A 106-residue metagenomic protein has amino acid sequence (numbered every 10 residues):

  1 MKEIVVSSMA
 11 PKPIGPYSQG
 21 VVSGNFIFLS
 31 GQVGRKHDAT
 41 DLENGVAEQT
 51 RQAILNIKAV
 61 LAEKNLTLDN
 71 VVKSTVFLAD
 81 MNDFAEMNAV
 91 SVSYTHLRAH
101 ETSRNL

Functional and structural regions predicted by a protein language model:
M1-P11: Extreme N-terminal tail/first-helix region
Q19-N44: RNase H-like nuclease fold core
E48-A62: Short, well-ordered amphipathic alpha-helical segments that serve as non-catalytic structural scaffolds within diverse
V60-N70: Phosphate/pyrophosphate-binding loops at sites that engage ATP/ADP/AMP, CoA/4′-phosphopantetheine, polyphosphate
D69-L78: Short glycine-rich, basic-tinged beta-strand/loop micro-motifs
A79-M81, A85: Mid-chain, well-packed structural core segment of small domains
T95-T102: Conserved small/polar residues in nucleotide/adenosyl-binding loops
